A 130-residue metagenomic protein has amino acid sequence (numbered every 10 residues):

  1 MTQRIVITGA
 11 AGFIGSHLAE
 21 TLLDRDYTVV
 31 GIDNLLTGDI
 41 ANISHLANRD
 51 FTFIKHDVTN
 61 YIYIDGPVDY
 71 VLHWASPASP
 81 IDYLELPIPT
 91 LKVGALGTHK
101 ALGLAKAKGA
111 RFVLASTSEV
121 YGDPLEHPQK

Functional and structural regions predicted by a protein language model:
M1-K130: N-terminal Rossmann-like NAD(P)+-binding domain of SDR-like oxidoreductases, especially those catalyzing
